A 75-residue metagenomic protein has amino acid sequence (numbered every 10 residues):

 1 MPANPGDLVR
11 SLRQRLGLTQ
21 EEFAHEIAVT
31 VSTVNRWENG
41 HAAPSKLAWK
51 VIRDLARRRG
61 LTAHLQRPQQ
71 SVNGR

Functional and structural regions predicted by a protein language model:
M1-N4: A detector for short, charged/polar N-terminal pre-domain segments
V9, A28-T30, I52-D54: Secretory-pathway ectodomains
V9-E22, R59: Short basic helix-loop element that most often maps to the first helix and adjoining turn of HTH DNA-binding modules
G17-R36: Short alpha-helical DNA-recognition segment
N39: Short, conserved catalytic or interaction motifs in soluble domains
S45-Q66: DNA major-groove recognition helix of helix-turn-helix/homeodomain DNA-binding modules
L65, Q69-R75: Helix-turn-helix/homeodomain-like alpha-helical modules used for DNA recognition and transcription-factor dimerization
